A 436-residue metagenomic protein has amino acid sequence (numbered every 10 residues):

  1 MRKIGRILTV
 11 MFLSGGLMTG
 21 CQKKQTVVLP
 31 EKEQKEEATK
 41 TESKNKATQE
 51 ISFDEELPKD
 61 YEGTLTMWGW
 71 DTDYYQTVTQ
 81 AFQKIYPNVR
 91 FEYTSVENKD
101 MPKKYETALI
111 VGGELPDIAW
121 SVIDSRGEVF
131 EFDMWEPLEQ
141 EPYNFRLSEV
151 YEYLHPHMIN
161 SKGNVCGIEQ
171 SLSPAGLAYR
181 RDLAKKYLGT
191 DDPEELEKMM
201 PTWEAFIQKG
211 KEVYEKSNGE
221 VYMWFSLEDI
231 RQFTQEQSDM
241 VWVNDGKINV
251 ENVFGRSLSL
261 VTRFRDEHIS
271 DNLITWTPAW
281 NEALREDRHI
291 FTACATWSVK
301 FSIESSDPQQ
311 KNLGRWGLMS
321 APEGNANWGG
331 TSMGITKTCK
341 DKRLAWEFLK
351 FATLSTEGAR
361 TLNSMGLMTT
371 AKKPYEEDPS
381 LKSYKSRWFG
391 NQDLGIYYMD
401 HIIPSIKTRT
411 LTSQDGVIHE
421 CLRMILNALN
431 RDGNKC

Functional and structural regions predicted by a protein language model:
M1-T64: Short, low-complexity disordered leader/linker segments with a strong preference for bacterial N-terminal type II
K40-E56, S121-G176, E204, K311-S320 (+2 more regions): Hinge/lid segment of periplasmic solute-binding proteins
S52-L57, W68-R90: Short, polar/charged alpha-helical segment
K59, M134-W135, K300, A326 (+1 more regions): Mature extracytoplasmic/periplasmic domains
D60-T72, V89-T94, D117-I118, C166: Short, well-ordered beta-strand elements
A81-E152, K186-L188, E282-A283, I290-F291 (+1 more regions): Extracytoplasmic "Venus flytrap"/periplasmic binding protein-like
K99-K103, Q237-M319: Extracytoplasmic ligand-binding clamshell segments of periplasmic binding protein
F145-S148, I159-D229, V241-L273, K337-R343: Helix-loop-helix "hinge/cap" segment bordering the ligand-binding cleft or interdomain interface
